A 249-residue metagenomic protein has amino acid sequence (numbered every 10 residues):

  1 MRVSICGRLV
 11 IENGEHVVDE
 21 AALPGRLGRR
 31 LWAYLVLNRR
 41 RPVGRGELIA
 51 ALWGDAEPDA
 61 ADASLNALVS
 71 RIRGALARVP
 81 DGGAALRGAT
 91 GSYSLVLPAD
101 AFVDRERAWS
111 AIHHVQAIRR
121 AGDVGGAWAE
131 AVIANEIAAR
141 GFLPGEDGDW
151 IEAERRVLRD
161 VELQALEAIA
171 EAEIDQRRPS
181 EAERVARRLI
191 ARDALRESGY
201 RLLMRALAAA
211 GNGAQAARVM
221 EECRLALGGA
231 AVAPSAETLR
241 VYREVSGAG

Functional and structural regions predicted by a protein language model:
M1-R184, R188, D193-L195, Q215-E221 (+2 more regions): Intrinsically disordered, low-complexity protein-interaction/activation regions
L48, L227-S235: Acidic, Ser/Thr/Gly/Pro-rich low-complexity segments and short DxT(G/T)-type signature motifs
G199-R201, A217-R218, G229-A230: Short conserved catalytic/interaction loops centered on acidic-Pro-aromatic/His motifs
L203-L207: TPR/Sel1-like alpha-solenoid repeat signature
T238: Short conserved active-site loop signatures built around small residues
